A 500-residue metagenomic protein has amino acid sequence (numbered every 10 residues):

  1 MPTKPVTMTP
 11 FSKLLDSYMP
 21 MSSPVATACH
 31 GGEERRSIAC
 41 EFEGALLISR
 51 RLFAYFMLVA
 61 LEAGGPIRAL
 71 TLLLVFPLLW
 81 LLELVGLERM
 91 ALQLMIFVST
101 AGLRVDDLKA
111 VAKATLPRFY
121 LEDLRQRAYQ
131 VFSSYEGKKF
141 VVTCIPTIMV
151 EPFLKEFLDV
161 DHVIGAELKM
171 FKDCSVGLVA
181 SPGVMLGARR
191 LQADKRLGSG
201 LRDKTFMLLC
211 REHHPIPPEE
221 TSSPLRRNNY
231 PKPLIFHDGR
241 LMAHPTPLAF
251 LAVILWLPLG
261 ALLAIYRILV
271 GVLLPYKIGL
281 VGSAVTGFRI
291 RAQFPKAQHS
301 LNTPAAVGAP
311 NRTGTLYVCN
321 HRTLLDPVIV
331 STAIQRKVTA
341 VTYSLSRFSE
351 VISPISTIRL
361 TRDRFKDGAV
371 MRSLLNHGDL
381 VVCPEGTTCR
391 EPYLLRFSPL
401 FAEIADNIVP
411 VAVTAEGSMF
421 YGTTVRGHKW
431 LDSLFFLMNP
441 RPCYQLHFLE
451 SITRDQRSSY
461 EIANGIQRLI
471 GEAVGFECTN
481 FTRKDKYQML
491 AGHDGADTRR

Functional and structural regions predicted by a protein language model:
M1-G32, D159-G165, M185-L191, R211 (+9 more regions): Cytosol/nucleoplasm-facing, intrinsically disordered, low-complexity tails of endomembrane-system membrane proteins
M1-P24, A110, L116-F250: C-terminal cap/substrate-recognition subdomain and adjoining C-terminal extension of metal-dependent phosphatase-like
T9-D16, L58-L94, L108, P245 (+1 more regions): Short hydrophobic helices that act as membrane-entry/anchoring signals
P24-G86: Active-site neighborhood of HAD-like aspartate-dependent phosphohydrolases
R36-C40, K139, L262, T313-C319 (+2 more regions): Generic beta-sheet signal
A69-T71, L154-M170, V272-Y276, A284 (+2 more regions): Catalytic core of membrane glycerolipid acyltransferases/transacylases, capturing the structured, soluble-facing
A101-R125, N229-T315, S353: Membrane-anchoring hydrophobic helices of lipid-metabolizing enzymes
E167, L259, F348-V351, D379 (+2 more regions): A cross-family acyltransferase "interaction/gating" segment
